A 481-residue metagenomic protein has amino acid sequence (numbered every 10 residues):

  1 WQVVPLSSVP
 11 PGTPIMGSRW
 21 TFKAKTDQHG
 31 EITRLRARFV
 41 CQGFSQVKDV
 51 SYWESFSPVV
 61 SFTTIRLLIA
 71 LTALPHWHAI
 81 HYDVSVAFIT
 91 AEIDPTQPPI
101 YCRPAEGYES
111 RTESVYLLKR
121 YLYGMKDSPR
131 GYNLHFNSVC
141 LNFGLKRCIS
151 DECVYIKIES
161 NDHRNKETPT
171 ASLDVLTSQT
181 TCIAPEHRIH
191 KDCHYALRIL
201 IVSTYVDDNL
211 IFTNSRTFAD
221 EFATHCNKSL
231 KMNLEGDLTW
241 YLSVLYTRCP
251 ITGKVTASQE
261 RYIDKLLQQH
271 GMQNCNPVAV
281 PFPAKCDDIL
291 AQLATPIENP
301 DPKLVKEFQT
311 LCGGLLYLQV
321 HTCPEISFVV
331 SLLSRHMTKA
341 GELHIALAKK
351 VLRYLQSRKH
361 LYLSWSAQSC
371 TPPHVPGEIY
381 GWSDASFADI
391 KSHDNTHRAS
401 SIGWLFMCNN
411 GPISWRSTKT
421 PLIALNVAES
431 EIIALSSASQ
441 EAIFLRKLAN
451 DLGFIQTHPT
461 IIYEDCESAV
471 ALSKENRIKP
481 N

Functional and structural regions predicted by a protein language model:
W1-I149, V154, E159-S160, P169-E186 (+2 more regions): Chromodomain-type histone methyl-lysine reader module
I15, G30-R34, I93, S203 (+2 more regions): Short glycine/proline-enriched turns and hinge-like loops at secondary-structure junctions
G17-S18, F22-A24, R34, C41 (+27 more regions): Ordered, helix-dominated protein-protein interaction surfaces in large eukaryotic regulatory proteins
W20, G30, F39, L68 (+19 more regions): Mobile genetic element proteins and their domesticated derivatives, centered on retroelements and DNA transposons
H29-E31, K48-V50, I89-E92, R111-T112 (+10 more regions): Short helix/loop capping segments that flank catalytic or ligand/cofactor-binding pockets
F56, I65, I156, H163-Y195 (+4 more regions): Divalent metal-binding acidic/histidine catalytic loops
K119, G124, R198, Y205-I211: Acidic di-acidic motifs
F143, R147-S150, L210-H270, C275 (+3 more regions): Polymerase palm active-site segment centered on the conserved acidic dipeptide of motif C
